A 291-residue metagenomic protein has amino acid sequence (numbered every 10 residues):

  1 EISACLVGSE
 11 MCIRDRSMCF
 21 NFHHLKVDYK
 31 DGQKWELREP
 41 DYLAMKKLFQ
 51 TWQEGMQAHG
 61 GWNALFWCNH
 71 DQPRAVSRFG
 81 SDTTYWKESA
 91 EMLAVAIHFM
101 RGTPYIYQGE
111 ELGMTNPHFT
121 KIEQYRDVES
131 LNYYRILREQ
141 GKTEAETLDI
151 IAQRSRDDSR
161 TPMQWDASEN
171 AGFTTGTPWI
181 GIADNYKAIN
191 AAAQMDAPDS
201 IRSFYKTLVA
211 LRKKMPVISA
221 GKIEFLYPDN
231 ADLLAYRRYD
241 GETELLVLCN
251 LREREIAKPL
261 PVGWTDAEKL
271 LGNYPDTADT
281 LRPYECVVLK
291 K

Functional and structural regions predicted by a protein language model:
E1-G263, E268-K291: Active-site and adjacent substrate-binding regions of carbohydrate-active enzymes
